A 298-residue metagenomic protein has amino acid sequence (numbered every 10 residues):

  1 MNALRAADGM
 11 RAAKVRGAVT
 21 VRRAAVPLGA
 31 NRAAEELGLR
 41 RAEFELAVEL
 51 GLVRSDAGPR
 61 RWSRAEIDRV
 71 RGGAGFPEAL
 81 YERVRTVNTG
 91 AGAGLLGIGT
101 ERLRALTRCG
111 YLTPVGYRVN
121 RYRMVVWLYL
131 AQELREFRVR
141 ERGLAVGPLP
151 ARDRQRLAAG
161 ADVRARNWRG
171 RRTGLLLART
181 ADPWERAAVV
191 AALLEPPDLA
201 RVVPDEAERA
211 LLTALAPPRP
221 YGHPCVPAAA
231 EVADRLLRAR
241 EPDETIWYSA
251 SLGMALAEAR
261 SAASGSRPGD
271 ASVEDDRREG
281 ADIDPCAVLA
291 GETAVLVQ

Functional and structural regions predicted by a protein language model:
M1-G75: N-terminal leader/presequence-like segments
A7, G29, G58-R64, N88 (+5 more regions): General structural signal for secondary-structure boundaries
V21-R41, P77-L106: Polyanion-binding surface elements
E35, L46, R69, G94 (+4 more regions): Charged/polar, solvent-exposed surface patches and flexible loops
E45-A47, I98-G110, V115: A structural feature that tracks compact, well-ordered secondary-structure segments with a strong bias toward
V53-E78, T113-G143: Short helix-start
L128-G174: Amphipathic alpha-helical blocks and their helix-capping loop/short-beta junctions
T173-Q298: Charged, low-complexity intrinsically disordered regulatory/assembly segments
